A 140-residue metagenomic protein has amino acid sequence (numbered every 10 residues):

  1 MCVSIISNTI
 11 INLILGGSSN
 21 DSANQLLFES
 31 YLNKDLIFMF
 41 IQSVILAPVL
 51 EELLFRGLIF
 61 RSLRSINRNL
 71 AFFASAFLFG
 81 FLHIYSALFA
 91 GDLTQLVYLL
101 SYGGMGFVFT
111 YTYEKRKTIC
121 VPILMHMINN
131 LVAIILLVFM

Functional and structural regions predicted by a protein language model:
I5-T9, N33-M140: Transmembrane helix-loop-helix hairpins at the membrane interface of multi-pass integral membrane proteins
L13-N33: Membrane-interface interhelical connector segments
